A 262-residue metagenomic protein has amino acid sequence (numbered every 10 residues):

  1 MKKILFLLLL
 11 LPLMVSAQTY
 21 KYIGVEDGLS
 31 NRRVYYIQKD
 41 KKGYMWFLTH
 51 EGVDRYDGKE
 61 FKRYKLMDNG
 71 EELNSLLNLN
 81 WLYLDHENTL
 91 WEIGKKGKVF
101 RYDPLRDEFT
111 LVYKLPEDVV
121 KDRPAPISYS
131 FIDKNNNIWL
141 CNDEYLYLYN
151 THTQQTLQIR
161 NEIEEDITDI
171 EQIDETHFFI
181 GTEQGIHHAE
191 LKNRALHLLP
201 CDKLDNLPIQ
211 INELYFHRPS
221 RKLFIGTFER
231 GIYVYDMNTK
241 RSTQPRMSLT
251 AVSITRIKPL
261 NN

Functional and structural regions predicted by a protein language model:
M1-N262: Carboxylate-rich, polar loop motifs that coordinate divalent cations or form catalytic acidic clusters
